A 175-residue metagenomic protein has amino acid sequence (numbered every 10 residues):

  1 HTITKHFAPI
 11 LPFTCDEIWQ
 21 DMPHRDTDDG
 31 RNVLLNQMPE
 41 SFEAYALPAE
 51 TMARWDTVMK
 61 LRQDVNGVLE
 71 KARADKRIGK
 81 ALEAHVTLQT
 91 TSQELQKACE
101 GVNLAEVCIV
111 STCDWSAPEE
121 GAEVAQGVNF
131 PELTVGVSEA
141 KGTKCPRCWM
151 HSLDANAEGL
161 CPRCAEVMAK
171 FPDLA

Functional and structural regions predicted by a protein language model:
H1-V68, A72-S92, Q96, D114-A117 (+3 more regions): Acidic, turn-prone loop/beta-hairpin segments
D21-M22, C99-V102, H151: Residue-level signal for well-ordered alpha-helical positions
K71, R147-M150: Generic detector of well-ordered secondary structure
V102-P118: A glycine-rich helix N-cap at a beta->alpha junction
A140-T143, A155-N156: Flanking scaffold residues of small Cys/His-coordinated metal-binding clusters
C145-C148, C161-C164: Short cysteine-rich clusters marking metal-coordination/redox-active sites
M150-N156, A169: Short functional micro-motifs and their immediate structural scaffolds
